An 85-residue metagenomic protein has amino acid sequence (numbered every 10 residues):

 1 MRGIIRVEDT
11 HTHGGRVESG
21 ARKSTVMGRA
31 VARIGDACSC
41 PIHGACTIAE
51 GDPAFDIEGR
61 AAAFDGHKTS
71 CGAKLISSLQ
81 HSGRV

Functional and structural regions predicted by a protein language model:
M1-V85: Intrinsically disordered, low-complexity proline/glycine-rich segments
